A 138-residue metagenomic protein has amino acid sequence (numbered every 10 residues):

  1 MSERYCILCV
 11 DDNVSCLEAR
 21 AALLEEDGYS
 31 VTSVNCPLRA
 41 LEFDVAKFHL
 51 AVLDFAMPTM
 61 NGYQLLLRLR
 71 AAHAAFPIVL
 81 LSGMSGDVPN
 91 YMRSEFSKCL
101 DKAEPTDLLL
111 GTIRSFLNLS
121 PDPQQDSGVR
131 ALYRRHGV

Functional and structural regions predicted by a protein language model:
R4-S15, R20-L24, A51: Conserved acidic segment of CheY-like receiver
S33-L50: Acidic, metal-coordinating helix/loop segments flanking the phosphotransfer/catalytic sites of two-component signaling
N35-C36, N61-L65: Acidic catalytic/metal-coordinating carboxylates
D54: Active-site residues of response regulator receiver
M57: Receiver (REC) domain active-site loop signature in two-component systems and cognate sites in sensor histidine kinases
Y63-A74: Short amphipathic alpha-helix used as the core "switch/output" element in two-component signaling
S120-V138: CheY-like receiver
